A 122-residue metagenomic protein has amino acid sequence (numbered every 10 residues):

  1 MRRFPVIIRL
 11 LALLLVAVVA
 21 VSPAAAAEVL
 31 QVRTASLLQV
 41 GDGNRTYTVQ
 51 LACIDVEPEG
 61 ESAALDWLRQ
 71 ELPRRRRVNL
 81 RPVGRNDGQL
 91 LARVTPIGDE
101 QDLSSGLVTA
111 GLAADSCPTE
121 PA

Functional and structural regions predicted by a protein language model:
M1-R3, I8-R9: Positively charged n-region of N-terminal signal peptides that target proteins for export
R9-A20: Bacterial N-terminal signal peptides
V21-A122: Small beta-barrel nucleic-acid-binding modules, primarily SNase/OB-fold domains and secondarily Tudor-like barrels
